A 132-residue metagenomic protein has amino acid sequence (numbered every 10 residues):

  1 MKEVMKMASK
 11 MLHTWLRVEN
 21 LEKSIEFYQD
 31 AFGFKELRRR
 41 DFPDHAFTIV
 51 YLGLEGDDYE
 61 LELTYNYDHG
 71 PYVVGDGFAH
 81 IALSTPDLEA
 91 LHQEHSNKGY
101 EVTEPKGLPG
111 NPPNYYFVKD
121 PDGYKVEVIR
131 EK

Functional and structural regions predicted by a protein language model:
K2-K10, L37-R40, T48-Y51, L83 (+1 more regions): Vicinal oxygen chelate
A8, W15-D58: Core segments of cupin and vicinal oxygen chelate
M11-H13, D76-I81: Eukaryotic phosphotyrosine signaling hubs
N20-L21, T85-E89: Helix N-cap motif at beta-to-alpha junctions
F27, L88-E94: Short amphipathic alpha-helices within nucleic acid-binding modules
P43-D44, P71-V73, G110: Short glycine/serine/proline-enriched coil/turn segments at secondary-structure junctions
G56-Y59, H69-G70, L88-E89: Short, charged/polar surface micro-motifs in flexible loops or helix N-caps
